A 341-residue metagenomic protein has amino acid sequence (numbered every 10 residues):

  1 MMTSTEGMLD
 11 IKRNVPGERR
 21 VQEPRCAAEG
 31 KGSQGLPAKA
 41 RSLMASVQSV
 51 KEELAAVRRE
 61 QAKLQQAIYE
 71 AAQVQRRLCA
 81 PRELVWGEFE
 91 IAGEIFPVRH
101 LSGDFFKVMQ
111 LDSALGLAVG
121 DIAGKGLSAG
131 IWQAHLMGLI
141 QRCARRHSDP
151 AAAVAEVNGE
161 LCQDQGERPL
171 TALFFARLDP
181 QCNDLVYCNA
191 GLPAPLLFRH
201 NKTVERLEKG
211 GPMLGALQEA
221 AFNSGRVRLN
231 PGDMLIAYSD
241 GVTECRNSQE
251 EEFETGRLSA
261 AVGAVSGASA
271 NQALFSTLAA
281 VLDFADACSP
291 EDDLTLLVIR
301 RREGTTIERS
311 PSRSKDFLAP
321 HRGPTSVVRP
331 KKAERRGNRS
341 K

Functional and structural regions predicted by a protein language model:
I11-K31, R300-K341: Intrinsically disordered or compositionally simple regulatory linkers and C-terminal tails in signal-transduction
R13-P16, R20-Q66: Amphipathic alpha-helical coiled-coil "transmission" helices that mediate dimerization and conformational coupling
G35-S42, A134-G138, N230-P231, E254-R257: Amphipathic alpha-helical "output/dimerization" segments
Q48-I236, A279, C288-L318: … and, occasionally, acidic/histidine-rich disordered N-termini of signaling adaptors
H147-A153, V265-L274: Short, charged, surface-exposed loops that flank catalytic or proteolytic processing sites
L197-H200, R246-E252: Cytochrome P450 core scaffold surrounding the K-helix E-X-X-R motif and the conserved "meander" helix-loop region
E252-S266: Divalent-cation-assisted or electrostatically stabilized phosphate/pyrophosphate-binding catalytic cores
